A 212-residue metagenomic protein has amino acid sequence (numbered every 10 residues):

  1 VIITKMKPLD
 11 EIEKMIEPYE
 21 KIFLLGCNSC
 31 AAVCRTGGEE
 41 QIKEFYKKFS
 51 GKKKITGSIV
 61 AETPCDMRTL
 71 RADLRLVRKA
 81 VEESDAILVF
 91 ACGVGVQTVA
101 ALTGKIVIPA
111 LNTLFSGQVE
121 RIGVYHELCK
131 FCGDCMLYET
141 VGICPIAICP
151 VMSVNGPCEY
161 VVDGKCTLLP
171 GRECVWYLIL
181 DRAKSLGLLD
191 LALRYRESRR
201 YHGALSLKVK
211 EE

Functional and structural regions predicted by a protein language model:
V1-T63, L74-I87, A101-E139, I143-E212: Iron-sulfur (Fe-S) cluster-binding modules
C65-M67: ATP-dependent adenylate-handling ligase core
L70-R71: Hydrophobic beta-strand segment of the Class I
V89-G93: N-terminal glycine-rich "phosphate-gripper" loop used for MgATP/nucleotide binding and carboxylate activation
G95-T98: Short, well-ordered alpha-helical microsegments
